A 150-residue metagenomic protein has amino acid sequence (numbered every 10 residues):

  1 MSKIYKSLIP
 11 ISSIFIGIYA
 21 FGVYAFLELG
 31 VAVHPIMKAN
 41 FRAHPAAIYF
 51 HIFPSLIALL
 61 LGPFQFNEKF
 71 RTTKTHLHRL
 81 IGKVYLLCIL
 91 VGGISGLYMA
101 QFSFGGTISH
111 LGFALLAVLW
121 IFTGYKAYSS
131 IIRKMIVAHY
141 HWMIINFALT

Functional and structural regions predicted by a protein language model:
M1-T150: Alpha-helical membrane insertion/targeting regions
